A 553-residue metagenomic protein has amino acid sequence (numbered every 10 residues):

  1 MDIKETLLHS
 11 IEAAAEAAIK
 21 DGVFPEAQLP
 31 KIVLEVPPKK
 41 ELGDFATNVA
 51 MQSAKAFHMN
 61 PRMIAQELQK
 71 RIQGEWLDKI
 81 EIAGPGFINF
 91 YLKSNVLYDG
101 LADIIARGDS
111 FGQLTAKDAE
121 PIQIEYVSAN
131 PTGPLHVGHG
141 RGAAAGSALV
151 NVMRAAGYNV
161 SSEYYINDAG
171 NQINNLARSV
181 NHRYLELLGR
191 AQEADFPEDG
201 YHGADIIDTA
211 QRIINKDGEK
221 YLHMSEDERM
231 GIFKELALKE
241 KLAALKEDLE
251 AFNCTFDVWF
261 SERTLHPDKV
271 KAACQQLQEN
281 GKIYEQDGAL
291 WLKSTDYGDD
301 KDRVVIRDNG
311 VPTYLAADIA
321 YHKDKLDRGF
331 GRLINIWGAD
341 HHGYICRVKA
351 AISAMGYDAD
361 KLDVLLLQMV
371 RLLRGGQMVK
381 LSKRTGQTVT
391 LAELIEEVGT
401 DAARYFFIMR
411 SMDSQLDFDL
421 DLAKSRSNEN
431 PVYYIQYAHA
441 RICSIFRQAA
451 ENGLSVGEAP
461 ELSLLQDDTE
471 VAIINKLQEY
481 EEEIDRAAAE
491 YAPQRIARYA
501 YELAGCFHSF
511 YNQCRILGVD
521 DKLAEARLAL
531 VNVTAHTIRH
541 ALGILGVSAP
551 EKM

Functional and structural regions predicted by a protein language model:
M1-Y98, D109-M553: Non-catalytic interaction-recognition regions
D99-I104: Short, charged, solvent-exposed linker or helix-capping segments at domain edges/interfaces that act as flexible hinges
